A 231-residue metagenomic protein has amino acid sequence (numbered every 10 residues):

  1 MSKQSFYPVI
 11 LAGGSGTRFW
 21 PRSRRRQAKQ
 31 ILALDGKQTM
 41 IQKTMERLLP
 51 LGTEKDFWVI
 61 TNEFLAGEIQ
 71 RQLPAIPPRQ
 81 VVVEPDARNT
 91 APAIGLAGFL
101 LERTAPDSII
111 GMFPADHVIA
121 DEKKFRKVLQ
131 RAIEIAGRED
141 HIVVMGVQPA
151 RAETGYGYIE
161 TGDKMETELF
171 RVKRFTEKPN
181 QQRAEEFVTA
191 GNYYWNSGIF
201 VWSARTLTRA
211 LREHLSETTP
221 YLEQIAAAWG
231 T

Functional and structural regions predicted by a protein language model:
M1-I10, T17-R25, A33-P114, V118-R126 (+2 more regions): Conserved N-terminal catalytic core of the sugar/cofactor nucleotidyltransferase
M45, L49-G52, L73, A105 (+4 more regions): Structural signal for hydrophobic packing residues in well-ordered secondary-structure cores of soluble enzyme domains
A87-P92, R151-E153, Q181-R183: A short acidic, often aromatic-flanked loop/helix-cap motif at beta-alpha or helix-coil junctions that lines enzyme
M112, V144-G146, N196, V201: A structural signal for short, well-ordered beta-strand segments and their strand-loop junctions that often border
E122-T167: Basic phosphate/pyrophosphate-binding loop/patch that engages nucleotide-derived ligands
Y156-T231: Catalytic core of tubulin tyrosine ligase-like
